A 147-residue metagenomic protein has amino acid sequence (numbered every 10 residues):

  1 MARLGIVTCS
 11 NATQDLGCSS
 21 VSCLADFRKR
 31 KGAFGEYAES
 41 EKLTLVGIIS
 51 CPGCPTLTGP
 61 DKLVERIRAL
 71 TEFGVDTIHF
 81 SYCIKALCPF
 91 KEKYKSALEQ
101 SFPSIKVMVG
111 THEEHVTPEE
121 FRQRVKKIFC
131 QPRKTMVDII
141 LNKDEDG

Functional and structural regions predicted by a protein language model:
M1-L70, I84, F90, I105 (+3 more regions): Conserved mixed alpha/beta catalytic, RNA-binding, or beta-rich assembly cores of soluble enzyme, regulatory
R3, D76-T77: Structural motif
F73: Active-site charged/polar residues at nucleotide-handling catalytic sites that mediate phosphoryl, nucleotidyl
C88-F102: Short Gly/Thr/Asp-enriched flexible loops that form oxyanion-binding sites at enzyme active sites
